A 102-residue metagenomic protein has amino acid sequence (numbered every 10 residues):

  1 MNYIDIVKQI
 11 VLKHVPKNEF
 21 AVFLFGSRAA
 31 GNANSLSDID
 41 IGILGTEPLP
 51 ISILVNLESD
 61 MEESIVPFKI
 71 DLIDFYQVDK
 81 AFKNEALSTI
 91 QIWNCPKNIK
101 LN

Functional and structural regions predicted by a protein language model:
M1-A21, A29-S35, L44-N102: Catalytic core of pol beta-like nucleotidyltransferases
D40-G42: Short, well-ordered beta-strand segments
